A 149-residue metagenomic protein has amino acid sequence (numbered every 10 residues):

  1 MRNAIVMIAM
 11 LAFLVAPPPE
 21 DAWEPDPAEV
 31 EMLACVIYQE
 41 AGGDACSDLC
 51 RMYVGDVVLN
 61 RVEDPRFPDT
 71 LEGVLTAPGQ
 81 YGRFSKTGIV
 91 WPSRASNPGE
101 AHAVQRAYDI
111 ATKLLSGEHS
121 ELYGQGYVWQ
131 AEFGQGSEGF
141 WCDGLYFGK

Functional and structural regions predicted by a protein language model:
M1-E24: Cell-wall glycan-active module
P18-K149: Bacterial extracytoplasmic/cell-wall-associated proteins, especially those involved in peptidoglycan
